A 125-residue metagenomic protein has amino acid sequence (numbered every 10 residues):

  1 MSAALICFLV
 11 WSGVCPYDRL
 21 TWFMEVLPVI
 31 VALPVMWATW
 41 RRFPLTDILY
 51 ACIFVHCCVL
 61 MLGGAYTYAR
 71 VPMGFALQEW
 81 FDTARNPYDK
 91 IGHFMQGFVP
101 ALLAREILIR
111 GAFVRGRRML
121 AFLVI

Functional and structural regions predicted by a protein language model:
M1-L9, F54: Alpha-helical transmembrane segments
L9-G13, A32-M36, L60, G64: Structural signal for membrane-spanning alpha-helices in multi-pass inner-membrane proteins, emphasizing helix cores
W11-F23, V35-F43: Short, hydrophobic transmembrane alpha-helix segments
T21-P28, A84-A104: Membrane-interface loop-to-helix entry segments
V31-W40, M95-A112: Membrane-interfacial alpha-helical segments at the cytosolic side of multi-pass membrane proteins
P34-C58, V114-I125: Interfacial segments of alpha-helical transmembrane regions
V55-V71: C-terminal TM-helix exit segments that contain a strictly Trp-centered aromatic cap at the helix terminus
F75-G92, R117-L123: Active-site-proximal inter-transmembrane loops
